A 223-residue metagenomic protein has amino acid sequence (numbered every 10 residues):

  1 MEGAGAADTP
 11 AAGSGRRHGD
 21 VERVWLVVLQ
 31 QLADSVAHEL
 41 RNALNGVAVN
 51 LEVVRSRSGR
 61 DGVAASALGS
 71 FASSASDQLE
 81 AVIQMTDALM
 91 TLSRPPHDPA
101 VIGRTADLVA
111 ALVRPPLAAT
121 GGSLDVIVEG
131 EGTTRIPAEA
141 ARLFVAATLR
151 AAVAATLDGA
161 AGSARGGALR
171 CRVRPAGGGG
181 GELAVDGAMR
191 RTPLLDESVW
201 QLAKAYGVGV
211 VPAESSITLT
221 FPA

Functional and structural regions predicted by a protein language model:
A4, D8-V21, W25-L32, L40-E80: Histidine phosphotransfer helical core of two-component systems
Q30-N42, A138-G167, D196-A205: Conserved ATP-binding N-box helix of the HATPase_c
A67-T120: Conserved DHp (HisKA) dimerization/phosphotransfer helix of two-component histidine kinases, i.e., the long coiled-coil
D107-S123, A147-R150, A154, D158: Conserved short alpha-helical segment within the C-terminal cytosolic histidine kinase catalytic core
S123-T133, P137-E139: Conserved catalytic submotifs in the C-terminal HATPase_c
A152-A188, T192: ATP-lid-like helix-loop hinge signature
E182-D186, E214-A223: Short C-terminal beta-strand
M189-A213: ATP phosphate-binding glycine-rich loop and adjacent ATP-lid/helix-beta elements within ATP-binding kinase/ATPase
